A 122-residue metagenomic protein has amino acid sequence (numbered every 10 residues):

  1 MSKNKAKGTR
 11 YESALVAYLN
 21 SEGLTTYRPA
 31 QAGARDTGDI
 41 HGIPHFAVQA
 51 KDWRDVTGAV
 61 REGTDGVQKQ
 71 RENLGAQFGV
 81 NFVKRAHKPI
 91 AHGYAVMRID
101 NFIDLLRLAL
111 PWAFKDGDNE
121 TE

Functional and structural regions predicted by a protein language model:
M1-E122: Catalytic phosphate/metal-binding cores of nucleic-acid and nucleotide-processing enzymes, i.e., regions that mediate
